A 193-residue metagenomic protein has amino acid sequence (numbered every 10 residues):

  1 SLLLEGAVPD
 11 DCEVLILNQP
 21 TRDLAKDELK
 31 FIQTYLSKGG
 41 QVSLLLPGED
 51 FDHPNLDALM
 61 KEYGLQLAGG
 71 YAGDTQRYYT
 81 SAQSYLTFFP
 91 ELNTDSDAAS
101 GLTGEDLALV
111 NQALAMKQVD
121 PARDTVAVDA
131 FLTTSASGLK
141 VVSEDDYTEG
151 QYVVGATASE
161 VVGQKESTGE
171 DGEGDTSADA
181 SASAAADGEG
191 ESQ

Functional and structural regions predicted by a protein language model:
S1-Q193: Acidic, S/T/G-rich, low-cysteine, solvent-exposed domains in lumenal/extracellular/periplasmic regions of secretory
